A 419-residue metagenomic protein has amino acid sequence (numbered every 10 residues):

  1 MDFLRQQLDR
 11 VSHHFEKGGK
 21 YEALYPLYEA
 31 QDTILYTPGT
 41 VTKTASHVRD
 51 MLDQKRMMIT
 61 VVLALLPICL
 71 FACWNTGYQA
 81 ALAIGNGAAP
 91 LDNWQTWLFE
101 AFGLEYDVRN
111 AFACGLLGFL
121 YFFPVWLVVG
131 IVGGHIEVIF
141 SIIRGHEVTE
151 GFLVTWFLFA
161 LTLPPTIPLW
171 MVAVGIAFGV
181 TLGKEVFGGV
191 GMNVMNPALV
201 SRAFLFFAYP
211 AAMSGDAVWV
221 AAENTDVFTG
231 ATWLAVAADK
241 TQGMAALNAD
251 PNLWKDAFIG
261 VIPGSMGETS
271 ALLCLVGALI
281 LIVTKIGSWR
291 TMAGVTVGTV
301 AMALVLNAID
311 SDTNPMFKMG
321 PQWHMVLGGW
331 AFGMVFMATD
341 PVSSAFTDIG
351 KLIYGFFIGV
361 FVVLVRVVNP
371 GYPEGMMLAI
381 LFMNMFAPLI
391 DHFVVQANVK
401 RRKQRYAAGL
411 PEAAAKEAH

Functional and structural regions predicted by a protein language model:
M1-W126, A414-H419: N-terminal signal-anchor module of multipass membrane proteins
G115-V129, T166-G175, A257-A271, F317-W330: Structural signature of hydrophobic alpha-helical transmembrane segments
V125-I139, W156, I176-K184: Central hydrophobic cores of alpha-helical transmembrane segments in multi-pass inner-membrane proteins across all
T155-P165, L275-L281, F332-A338: Generic transmembrane alpha-helix motif of multi-pass integral membrane proteins
A173, V194-L199, Q322-G328, K351 (+1 more regions): Loop-to-transmembrane alpha-helix initiation sites
G188-L275: Long hydrophobic alpha-helical segments that form multi-pass transmembrane helix bundles in integral membrane proteins
M292-D348: A beta-strand-loop signature enriched in Asp, Gly, Thr, and Trp that corresponds to the sialidase/neuraminidase Asp-box
N369-K403: Membrane-helix cytosolic exit motif
